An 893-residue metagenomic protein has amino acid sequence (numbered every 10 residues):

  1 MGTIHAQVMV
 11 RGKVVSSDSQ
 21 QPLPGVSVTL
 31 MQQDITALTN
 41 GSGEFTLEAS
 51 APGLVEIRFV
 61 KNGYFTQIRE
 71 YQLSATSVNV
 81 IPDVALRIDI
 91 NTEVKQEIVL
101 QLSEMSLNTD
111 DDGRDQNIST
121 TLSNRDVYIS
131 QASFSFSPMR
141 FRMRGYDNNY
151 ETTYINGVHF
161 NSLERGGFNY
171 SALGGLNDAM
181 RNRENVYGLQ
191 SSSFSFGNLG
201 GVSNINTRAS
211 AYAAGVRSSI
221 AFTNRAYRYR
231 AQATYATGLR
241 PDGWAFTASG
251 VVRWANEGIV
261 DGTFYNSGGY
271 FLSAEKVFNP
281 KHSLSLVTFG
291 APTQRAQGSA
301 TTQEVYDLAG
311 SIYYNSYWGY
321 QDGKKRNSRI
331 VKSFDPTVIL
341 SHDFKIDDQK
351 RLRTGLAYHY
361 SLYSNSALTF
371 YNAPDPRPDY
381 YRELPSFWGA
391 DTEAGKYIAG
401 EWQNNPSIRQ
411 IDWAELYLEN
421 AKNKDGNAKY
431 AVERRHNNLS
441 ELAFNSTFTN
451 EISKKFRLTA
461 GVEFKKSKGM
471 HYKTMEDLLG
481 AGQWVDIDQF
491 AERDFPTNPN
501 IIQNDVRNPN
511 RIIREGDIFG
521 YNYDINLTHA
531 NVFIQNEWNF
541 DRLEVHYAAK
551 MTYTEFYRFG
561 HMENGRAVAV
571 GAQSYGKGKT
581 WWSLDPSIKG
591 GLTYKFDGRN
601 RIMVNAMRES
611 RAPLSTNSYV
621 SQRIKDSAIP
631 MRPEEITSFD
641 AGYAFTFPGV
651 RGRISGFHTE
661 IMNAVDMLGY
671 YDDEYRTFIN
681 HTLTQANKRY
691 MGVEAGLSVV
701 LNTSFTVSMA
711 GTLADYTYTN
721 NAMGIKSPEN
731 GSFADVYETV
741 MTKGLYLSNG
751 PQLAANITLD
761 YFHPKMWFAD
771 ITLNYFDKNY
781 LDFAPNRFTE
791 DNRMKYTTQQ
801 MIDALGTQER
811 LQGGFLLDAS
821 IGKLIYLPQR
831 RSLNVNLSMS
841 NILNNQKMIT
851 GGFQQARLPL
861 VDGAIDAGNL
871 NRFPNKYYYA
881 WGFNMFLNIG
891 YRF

Functional and structural regions predicted by a protein language model:
M9-R11, F222-A255, I259-G298, I330 (+2 more regions): Transmembrane beta-barrel wall of Gram-negative outer-membrane proteins
V80-I88, D111-S123, M139-R142, Y170-G174 (+3 more regions): N-terminal periplasmic accessory domains that precede and gate Gram-negative outer-membrane beta-barrel machines
T120, V127-Q131, V158-L189, I205-Y212 (+1 more regions): Short acidic/polar hinge/loop motifs at secondary-structure boundaries that mediate gating or recognition
E275, S283-D343, S364-R434, P496-E515 (+1 more regions): Acidic/polar loop-and-plug regions of large Gram-negative outer-membrane beta-barrel proteins
Q294-A296, A300-V305, Q503-I512, E555-F556 (+10 more regions): Surface-exposed extracellular loop regions of Gram-negative outer-membrane beta-barrel proteins, predominantly
L439-E441, E451-T459, E463-S467, Y472 (+5 more regions): Structural signature of Gram-negative outer-membrane beta-barrels, strongest in the C-terminal barrel of TonB-dependent
H658-E660, I679-N786, G890-R892: Gram-negative outer-membrane beta-barrel transporters
I661-N663, V707, D715, Y775-R793 (+1 more regions): C-terminal beta-signal and adjacent terminal beta-strands/loops of Gram-negative outer-membrane beta-barrel proteins
